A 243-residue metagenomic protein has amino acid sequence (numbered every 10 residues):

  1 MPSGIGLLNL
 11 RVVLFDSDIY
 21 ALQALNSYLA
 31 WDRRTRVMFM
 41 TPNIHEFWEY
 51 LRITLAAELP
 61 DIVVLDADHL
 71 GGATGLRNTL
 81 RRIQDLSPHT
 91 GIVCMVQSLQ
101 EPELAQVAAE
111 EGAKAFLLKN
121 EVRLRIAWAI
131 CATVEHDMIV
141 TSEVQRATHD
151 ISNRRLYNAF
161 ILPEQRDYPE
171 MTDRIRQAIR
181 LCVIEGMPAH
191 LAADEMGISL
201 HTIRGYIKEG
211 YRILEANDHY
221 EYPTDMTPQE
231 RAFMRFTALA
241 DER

Functional and structural regions predicted by a protein language model:
M1-D150: N-terminal regulatory/sensing modules of transcriptional regulators
E58-I62, L76-T79, R174, E195 (+1 more regions): Glycine-rich, flexible loop segments associated with nucleotide phosphate handling
A113, I198, A216: Short glycine/serine/threonine/alanine-rich loop segments
E135-S142, L162-Q165, I207, I213 (+1 more regions): Short, structured secondary-structure boundary patches
I151-L156: Terminal C-lobe "cap" of eukaryotic-type protein kinase domains
N158-R204, K208: Helix-turn-helix DNA-binding segment
K208-R243: Basic, Lys/Arg-enriched C-terminal extension of HTH/homeodomain DNA-binding domains
